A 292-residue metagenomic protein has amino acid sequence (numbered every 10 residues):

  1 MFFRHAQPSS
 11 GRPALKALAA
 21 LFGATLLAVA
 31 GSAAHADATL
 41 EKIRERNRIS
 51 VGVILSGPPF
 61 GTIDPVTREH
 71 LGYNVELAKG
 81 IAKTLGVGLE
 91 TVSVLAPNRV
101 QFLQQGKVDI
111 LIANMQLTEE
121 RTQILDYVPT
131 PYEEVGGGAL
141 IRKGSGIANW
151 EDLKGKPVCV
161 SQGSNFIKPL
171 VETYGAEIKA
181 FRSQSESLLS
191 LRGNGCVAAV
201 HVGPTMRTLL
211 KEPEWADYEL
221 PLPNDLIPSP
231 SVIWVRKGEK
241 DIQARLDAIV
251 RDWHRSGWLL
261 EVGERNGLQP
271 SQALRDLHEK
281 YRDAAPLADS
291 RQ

Functional and structural regions predicted by a protein language model:
A36-N114: Extracytoplasmic small-molecule ligand-binding "clamshell" domains of the periplasmic binding protein/Venus flytrap
L40, H70-Y73, T122-Y132, L220-P223 (+1 more regions): A structural signal for short loop-to-beta-strand junctions that line the ligand-binding cleft of periplasmic/secreted
I49-S50, G86-G88, Q105-A113, K156-P157 (+2 more regions): Alpha-to-beta junction loops
S50-P59, T67-K83, Q116, G136-E186 (+1 more regions): Bilobed "Venus flytrap"/periplasmic-binding protein-like clamshell domains and structurally analogous long
L55, E133-I141, G203, R207-V250 (+1 more regions): Periplasmic-binding protein-like
V75, E90-Q101, G163-N165, K179-G193 (+1 more regions): Short helix-initiation/N-cap motifs at beta->coil->alpha
V75-T84, I147, E151, K156-P157 (+3 more regions): Extended ligand-binding regions for polar small-molecule ligands
Q101, M115-Q123, P169-E172, V197-I227: A ligand-binding cleft/hinge motif common to bilobed small-molecule-binding domains
